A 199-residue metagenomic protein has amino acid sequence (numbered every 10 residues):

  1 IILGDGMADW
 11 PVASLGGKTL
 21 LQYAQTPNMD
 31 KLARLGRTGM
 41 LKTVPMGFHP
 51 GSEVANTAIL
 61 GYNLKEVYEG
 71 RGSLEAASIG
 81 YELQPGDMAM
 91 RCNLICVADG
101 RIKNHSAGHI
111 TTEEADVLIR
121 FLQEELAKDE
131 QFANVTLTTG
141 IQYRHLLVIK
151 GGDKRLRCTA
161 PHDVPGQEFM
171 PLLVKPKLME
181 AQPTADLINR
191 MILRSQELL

Functional and structural regions predicted by a protein language model:
I1, Q22-T26, N189: Conserved structured core elements
I1, T38, R144-L146: Beta-sheet entry/capping signal
I1-W10, L32, M191, L199: Beta-strand elements within well-structured catalytic alpha/beta cores of enzymes that handle phosphate/sulfate esters
G4, A24, S195: Functionally constrained cores in energy, signaling, and assembly domains
A8-A127: Active-site nucleophile/metal-coordination loop of metallo-enzymes that catalyze phosphate/sulfate and related
R71-R194, L198: A contiguous, mid-domain pocket- or channel-lining segment that forms the substrate-recognition surface
